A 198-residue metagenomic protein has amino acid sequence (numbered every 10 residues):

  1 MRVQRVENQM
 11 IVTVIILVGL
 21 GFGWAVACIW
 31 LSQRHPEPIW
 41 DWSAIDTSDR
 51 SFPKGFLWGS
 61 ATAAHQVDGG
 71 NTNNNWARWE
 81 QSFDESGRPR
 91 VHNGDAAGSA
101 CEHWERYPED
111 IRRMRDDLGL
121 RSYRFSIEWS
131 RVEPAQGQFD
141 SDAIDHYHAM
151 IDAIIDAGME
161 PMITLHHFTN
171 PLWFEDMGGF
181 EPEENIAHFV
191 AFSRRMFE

Functional and structural regions predicted by a protein language model:
R2-L20: N-terminal Sec-pathway targeting helices
Q4-E7, P36, E80, S126: Small/flexible residues
L20-I29: Hydrophobic alpha-helical membrane-insertion segments, chiefly the h-region of N-terminal signal peptides
I29-L120: N-terminal carbohydrate-binding accessory modules
G69-N71, I111-E198: Substrate-binding cleft and catalytic face of glycoside hydrolase catalytic domains, especially the flexible beta-alpha
